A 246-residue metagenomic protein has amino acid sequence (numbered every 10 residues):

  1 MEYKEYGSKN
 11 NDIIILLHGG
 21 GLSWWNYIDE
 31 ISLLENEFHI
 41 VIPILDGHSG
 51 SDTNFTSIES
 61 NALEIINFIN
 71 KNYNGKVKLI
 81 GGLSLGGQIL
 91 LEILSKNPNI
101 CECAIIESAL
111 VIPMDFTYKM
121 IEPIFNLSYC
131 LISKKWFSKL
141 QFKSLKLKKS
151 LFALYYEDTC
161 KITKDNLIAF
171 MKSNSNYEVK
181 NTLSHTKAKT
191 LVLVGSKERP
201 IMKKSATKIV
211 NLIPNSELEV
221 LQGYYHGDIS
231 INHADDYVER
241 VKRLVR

Functional and structural regions predicted by a protein language model:
Y6-G50: Conserved HGGG/HGGXW glycine-rich cap/lid loop of the alpha/beta-hydrolase fold
V41-G81: Active-site loop/oxyanion-hole signature of alpha/beta-hydrolase fold enzymes
G82-G86, L90: Gly/Ala-rich beta-loop-alpha elbow adjacent to hydrolase catalytic centers
S95, C101-L131: Flexible "cap/lid" loop of the alpha/beta hydrolase fold
D115-T117, L131-S184: Conserved alpha/beta-hydrolase catalytic His-Asp/Glu region
T186, V192-V194: Short beta-strand/loop motif that positions the catalytic acidic residue of the alpha/beta-hydrolase fold
K197-I201, G227: Acidic catalytic loop of the alpha/beta-hydrolase fold
Y224-D236: Catalytic histidine-centered segment of alpha/beta-hydrolase-like enzymes
